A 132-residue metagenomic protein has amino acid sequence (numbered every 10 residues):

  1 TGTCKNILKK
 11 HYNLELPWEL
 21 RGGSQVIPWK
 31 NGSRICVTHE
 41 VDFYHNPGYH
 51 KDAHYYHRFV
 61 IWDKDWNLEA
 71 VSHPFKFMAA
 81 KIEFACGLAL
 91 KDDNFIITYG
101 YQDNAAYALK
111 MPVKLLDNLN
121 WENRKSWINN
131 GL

Functional and structural regions predicted by a protein language model:
T1-E19, P28-K81, Y99-L132: Beta-rich carbohydrate-recognition and catalytic domains
G22-Q25, A80-L88: Beta-propeller and closely related beta-sheet repeat lectin domains
D93-N94: Noncatalytic modules at the cell exterior or secretory-pathway interfaces, chiefly beta-strand-rich lectin/adhesion
